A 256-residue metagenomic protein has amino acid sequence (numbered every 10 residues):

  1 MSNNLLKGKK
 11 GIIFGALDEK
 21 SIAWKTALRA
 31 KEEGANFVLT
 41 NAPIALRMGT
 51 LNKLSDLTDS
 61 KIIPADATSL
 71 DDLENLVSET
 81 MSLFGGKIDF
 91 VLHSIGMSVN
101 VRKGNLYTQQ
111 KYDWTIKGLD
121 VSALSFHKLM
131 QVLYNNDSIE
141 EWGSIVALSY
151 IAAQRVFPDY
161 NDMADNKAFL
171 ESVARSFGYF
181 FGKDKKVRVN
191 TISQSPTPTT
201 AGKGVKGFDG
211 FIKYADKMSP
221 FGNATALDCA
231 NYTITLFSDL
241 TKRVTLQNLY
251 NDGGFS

Functional and structural regions predicted by a protein language model:
N3-T40: Canonical Rossmann dinucleotide-binding motif of NAD(H)/NADP(H)-dependent dehydrogenases/reductases, specifically
G15-L28, G96-K183, S193-T199, G222 (+1 more regions): Catalytic loop of short-chain dehydrogenase/reductase
A35-L51: Conserved glycine-rich Rossmann-like NAD(P)H-binding loop of the short-chain dehydrogenase/reductase
N52-L54, N161, D184, T191-S219 (+1 more regions): A glycine/serine/threonine-rich, flexible loop-to-helix segment that serves as the NAD(P) cofactor-binding "lid"
S55-L57, I63-E74, S78-G118, N135 (+3 more regions): Conserved mid-core segment of classical short-chain dehydrogenase/reductases
D72-N75, K117-V132, D228, T235 (+1 more regions): Conserved mid-core alpha-helix of short-chain dehydrogenase/reductase
L124, T191, D209-G253: C-terminal helical subdomain
W142, K186-R188, V244-L246: Short, small/polar-rich loop/turn modules that mediate ligand/substrate recognition or access, typified
